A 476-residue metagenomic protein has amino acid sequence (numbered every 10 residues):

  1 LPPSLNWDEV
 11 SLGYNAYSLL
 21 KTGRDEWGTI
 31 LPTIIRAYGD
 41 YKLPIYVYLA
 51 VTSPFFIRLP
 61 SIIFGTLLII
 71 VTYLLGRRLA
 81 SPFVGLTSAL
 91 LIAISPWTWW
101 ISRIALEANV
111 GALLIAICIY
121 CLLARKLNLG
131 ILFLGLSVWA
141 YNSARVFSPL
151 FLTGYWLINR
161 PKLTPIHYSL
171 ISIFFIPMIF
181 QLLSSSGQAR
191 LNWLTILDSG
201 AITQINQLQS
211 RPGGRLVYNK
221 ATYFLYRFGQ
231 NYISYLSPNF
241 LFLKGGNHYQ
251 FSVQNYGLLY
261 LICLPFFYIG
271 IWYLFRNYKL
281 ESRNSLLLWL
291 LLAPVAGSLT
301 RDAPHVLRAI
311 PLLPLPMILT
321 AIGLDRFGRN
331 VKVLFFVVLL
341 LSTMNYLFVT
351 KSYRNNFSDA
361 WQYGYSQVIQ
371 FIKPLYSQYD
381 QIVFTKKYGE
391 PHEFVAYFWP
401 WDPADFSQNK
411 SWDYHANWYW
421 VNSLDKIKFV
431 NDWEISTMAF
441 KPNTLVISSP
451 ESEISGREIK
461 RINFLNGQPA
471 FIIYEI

Functional and structural regions predicted by a protein language model:
L1-Y218, T222, N231-D325: Membrane-integral, polyisoprenol-dependent glycosyltransferases of the GT-C/oligosaccharyltransferase superfamily
P2-N6, R301, N355-S358, Q381-V383: Second-shell loop/turn segments in exported
L12, I45, F228, Y232 (+2 more regions): Stable alpha-helical elements in mature extracytoplasmic
I35, G257, L334-Y376, K386-Y397 (+3 more regions): Membrane-proximal, lumen/periplasm-facing interface regions of secretory-pathway glyco- and lipid-modifying enzymes
T98, Y388-P391, P450-I454: Solvent-exposed loop/turn segments at secondary-structure junctions within structured extracellular/periplasmic domains
I176-I196, Y235, N345, S352-V368 (+2 more regions): Transmembrane helical bundles and short interhelical boundary loops of multi-pass, membrane-embedded
L375-K387, K441-S448: Short hydrophobic beta-strand segments
N409-I476: Aromatic/acidic, Gly/Pro-rich catalytic loop(s) in extracytoplasmic/lumenal soluble domains of multi-pass membrane
